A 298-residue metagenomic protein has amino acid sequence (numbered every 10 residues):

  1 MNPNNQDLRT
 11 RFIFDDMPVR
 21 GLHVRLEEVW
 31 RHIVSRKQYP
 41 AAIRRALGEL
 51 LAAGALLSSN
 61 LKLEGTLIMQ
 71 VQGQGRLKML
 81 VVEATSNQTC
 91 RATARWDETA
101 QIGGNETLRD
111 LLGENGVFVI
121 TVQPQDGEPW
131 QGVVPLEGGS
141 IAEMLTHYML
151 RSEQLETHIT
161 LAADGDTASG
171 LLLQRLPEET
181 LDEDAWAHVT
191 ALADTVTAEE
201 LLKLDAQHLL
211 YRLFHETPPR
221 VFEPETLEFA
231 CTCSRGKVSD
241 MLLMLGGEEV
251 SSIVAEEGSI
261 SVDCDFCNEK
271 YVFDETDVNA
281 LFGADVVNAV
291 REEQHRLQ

Functional and structural regions predicted by a protein language model:
N2-E223, R291-L297: Interaction interfaces in information-processing and related assembly proteins
D194-Q298: Cys/His-clustered metal-coordination modules, chiefly Zn-binding fingers
